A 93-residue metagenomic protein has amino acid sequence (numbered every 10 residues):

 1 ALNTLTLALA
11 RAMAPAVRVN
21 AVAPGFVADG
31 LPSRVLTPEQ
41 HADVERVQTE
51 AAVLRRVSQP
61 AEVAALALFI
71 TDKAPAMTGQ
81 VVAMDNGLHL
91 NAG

Functional and structural regions predicted by a protein language model:
A1: The catalytic Tyr-X3-Lys active-site helix of short-chain dehydrogenase/reductase
T6-L7, A64-A67, T71: Short-chain dehydrogenase/reductase
A10-P15: Alpha-helical segment proximal to the catalytic Tyr-Lys
R18-A23, V53, T78, A83: Structural signature of the Rossmann-like NAD(P)-dependent dehydrogenase/reductase core
A23-R34: Short, flexible catalytic-loop segment of classical short-chain dehydrogenase/reductase
T37-A52: A short C-terminal helix-loop "cap" of Rossmann-like NAD(P)-dependent dehydrogenase/epimerase domains
A52-V63: A conserved structural motif in NAD(P)-dependent oxidoreductases
A67-L68, P75-G93: Short C-terminal tail/terminal secondary-structure segment of NAD(P)H-dependent dehydrogenase/reductase domains
